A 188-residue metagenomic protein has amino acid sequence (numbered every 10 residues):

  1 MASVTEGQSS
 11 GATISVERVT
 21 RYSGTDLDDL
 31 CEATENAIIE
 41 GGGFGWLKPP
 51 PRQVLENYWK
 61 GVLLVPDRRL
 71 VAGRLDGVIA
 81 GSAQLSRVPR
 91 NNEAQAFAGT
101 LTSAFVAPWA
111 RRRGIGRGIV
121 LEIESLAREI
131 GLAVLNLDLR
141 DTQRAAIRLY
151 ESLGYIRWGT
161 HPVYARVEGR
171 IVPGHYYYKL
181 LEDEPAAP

Functional and structural regions predicted by a protein language model:
A2-A12, V19-Y22, G169-P188: Terminal substrate-recognition subdomain of acyl/acetyltransferases
E17-W109, V120-E122, L126, L180-D183: Acetyl-CoA-dependent GNAT
A107-W109, R113, D141-T142: Active-site acidic-Proline motif in GNAT/NAT acetyltransferases
R111-R113, R117, N136, G169-K179: Accessory recognition modules or surfaces
I119, Q143-A146: Conserved short alpha-helix immediately C-terminal to the canonical SAM/SAH-binding motif I of Rossmann-like
V120, A127-L139: Conserved GNAT acetyl-CoA-binding A-motif
N136-L139, I147, E151, I156-P173: Conserved catalytic-core motifs of GNAT/GCN5-like acyltransferases
